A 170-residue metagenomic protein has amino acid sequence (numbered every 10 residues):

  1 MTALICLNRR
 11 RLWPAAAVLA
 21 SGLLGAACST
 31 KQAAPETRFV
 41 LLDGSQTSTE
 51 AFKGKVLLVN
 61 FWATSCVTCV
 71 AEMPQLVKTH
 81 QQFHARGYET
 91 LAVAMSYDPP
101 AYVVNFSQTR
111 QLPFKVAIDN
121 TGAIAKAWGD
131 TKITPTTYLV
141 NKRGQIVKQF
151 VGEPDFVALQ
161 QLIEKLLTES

Functional and structural regions predicted by a protein language model:
T2-A16: Bacterial N-terminal signal peptides that target proteins for export
A15-G25: Bacterial N-terminal signal peptides
A27-T49: N-terminal "domain-start" segment that seeds a small globular fold
A34-P35, L57, T134-P135: Short loop/turn microsegments at loop-to-beta-strand junctions
T49-V67: Short active-site neighborhood of thiol/selenol oxidoreductases, capturing the structured segment around
V70-R110, N120-K126: Structural microenvironment flanking redox-active thiols in thiol-disulfide oxidoreductases
N105-P113, N120-E164: Thiol/disulfide oxidoreductase modules built on the thioredoxin-like
